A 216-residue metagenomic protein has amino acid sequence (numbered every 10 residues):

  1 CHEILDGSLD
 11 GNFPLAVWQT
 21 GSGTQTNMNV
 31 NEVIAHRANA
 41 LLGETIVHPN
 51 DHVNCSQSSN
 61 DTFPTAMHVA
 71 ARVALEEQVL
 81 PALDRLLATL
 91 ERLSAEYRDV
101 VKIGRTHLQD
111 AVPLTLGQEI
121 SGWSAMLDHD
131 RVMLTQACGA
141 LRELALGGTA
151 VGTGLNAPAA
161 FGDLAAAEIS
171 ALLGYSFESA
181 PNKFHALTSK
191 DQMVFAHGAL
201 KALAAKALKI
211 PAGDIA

Functional and structural regions predicted by a protein language model:
C1-A216: Conserved, well-structured ligand/cofactor-binding cores
